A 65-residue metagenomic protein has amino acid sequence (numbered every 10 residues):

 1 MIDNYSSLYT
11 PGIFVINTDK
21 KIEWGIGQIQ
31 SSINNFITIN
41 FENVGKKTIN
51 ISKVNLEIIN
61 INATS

Functional and structural regions predicted by a protein language model:
M1-I2, G45-S65: Intrinsically disordered, low-complexity, charged/polar segments
M1-N17, E23, A63: Mixed-charge, Lys/Arg-rich low-complexity intrinsically disordered regions
Y9-P11, S32-N35: A short, compositionally biased
I22, F36: Residue-level detector of flexible, active-site-proximal loop/helix-junction positions within diverse enzyme catalytic
W24-S32: Short beta-strand-centered aromatic/proline hotspots
I37-E42: SH3/SH3-like beta-barrel fold
